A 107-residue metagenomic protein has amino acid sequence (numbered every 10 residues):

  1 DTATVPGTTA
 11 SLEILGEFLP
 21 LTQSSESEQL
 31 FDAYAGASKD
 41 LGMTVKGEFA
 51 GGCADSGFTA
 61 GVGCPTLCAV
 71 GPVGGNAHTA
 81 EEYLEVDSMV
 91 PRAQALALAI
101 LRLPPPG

Functional and structural regions predicted by a protein language model:
D1-G107: Metal-dependent amide/peptide-bond hydrolase catalytic core, centered on the "pita-bread" metallohydrolase fold
